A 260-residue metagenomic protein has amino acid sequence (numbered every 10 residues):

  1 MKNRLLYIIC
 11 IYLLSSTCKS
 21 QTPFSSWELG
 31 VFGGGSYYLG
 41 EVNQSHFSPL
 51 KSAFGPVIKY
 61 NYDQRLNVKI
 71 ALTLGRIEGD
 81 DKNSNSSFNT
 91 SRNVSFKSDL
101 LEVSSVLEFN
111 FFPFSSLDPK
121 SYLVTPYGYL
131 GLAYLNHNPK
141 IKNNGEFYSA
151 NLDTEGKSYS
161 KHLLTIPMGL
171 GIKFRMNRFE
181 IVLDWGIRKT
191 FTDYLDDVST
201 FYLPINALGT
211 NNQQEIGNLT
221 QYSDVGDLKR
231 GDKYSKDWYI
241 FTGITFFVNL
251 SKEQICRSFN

Functional and structural regions predicted by a protein language model:
S20-N61, P139, F241-G243, F247-E253: Short glycine/proline- and aromatic-enriched beta-strand/turn motifs that initiate or cap beta-hairpins
S25, S48-S52, D99-V103, V124 (+2 more regions): Residues that define the transmembrane beta-barrel architecture of outer-membrane proteins
V31-G35, P56-Y60, S105-F109, L130-Y134 (+3 more regions): Residues on the lipid-exposed face of transmembrane beta-strands in outer-membrane beta-barrel proteins
L39-Q44, F88-F96, L152-S158, K229-D232: Extracellular loop and loop/strand-boundary signature of outer-membrane beta-barrel proteins
R65-V68, R178-I181, K252-I255: Repeated loop/turn-to-beta-strand initiation elements of outer-membrane beta-barrel proteins
L66-V68, L72-N144: Gram-negative (and chloroplast) outer-membrane scaffold detector with strong preference for beta-barrel transmembrane
S104, E108, K236-N260: Outer-membrane beta-barrel "beta-signal"
T125, G131-S235: Outer-membrane beta-barrel transmembrane domain signature
